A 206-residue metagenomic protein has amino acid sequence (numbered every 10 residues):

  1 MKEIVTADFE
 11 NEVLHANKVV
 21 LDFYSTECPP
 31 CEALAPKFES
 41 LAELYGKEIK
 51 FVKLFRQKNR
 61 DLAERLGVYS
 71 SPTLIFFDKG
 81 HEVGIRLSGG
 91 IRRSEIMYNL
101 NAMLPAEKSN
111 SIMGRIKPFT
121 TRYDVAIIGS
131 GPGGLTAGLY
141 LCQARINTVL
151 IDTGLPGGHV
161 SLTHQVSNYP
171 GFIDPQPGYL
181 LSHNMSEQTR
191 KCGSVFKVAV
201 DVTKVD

Functional and structural regions predicted by a protein language model:
M1-N11, A102-M103: N-terminal "domain-start" segment that seeds a small globular fold
E3-V5, F23, A35-A42, G46-D61: Thiol-based oxidoreductase modules, predominantly thioredoxin-like and allied folds used for disulfide exchange
L14-T26: Short active-site neighborhood of thiol/selenol oxidoreductases, capturing the structured segment around
L41, S161-D206: N-terminal Rossmann-like dinucleotide/flavin-binding domain of flavoprotein oxidoreductases that bind FAD/FMN
R60, L66-D78: Structural micro-motif
F76-K108: Non-catalytic, surface beta->alpha helical segment in thiol-disulfide oxidoreductase systems
R115-G133: Beta1/beta-strand and adjacent pyrophosphate-binding region of the FAD-binding site in flavoprotein oxidoreductases
A126, Q143-L162: Glycine-rich FAD pyrophosphate-binding loop
